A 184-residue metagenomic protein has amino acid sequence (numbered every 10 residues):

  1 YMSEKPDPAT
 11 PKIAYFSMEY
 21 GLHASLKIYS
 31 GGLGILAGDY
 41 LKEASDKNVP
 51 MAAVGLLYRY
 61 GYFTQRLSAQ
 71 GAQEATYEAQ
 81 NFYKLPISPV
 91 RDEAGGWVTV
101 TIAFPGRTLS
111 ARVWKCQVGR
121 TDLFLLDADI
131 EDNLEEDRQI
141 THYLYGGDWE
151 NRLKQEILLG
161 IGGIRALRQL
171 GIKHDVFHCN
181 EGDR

Functional and structural regions predicted by a protein language model:
Y1-R184: Catalytic cores of carbohydrate-active enzymes across secretory and cytosolic contexts
